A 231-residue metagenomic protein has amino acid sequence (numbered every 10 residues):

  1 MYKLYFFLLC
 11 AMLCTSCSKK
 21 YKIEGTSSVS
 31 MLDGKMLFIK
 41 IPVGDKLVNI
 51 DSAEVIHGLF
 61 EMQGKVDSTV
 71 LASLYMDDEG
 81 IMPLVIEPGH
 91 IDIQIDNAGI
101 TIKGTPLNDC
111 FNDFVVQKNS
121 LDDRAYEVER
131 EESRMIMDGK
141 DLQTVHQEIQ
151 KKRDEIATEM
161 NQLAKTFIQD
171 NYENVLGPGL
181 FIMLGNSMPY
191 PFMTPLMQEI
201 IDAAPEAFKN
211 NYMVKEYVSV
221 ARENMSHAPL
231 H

Functional and structural regions predicted by a protein language model:
M1-T15: Sec-dependent bacterial lipoprotein signal peptides
C17-N161: A non-transmembrane, solvent-exposed segment enriched in polar/low-complexity residues
D109-V115, I168-V175: Soluble oligomerization/assembly scaffold segments of membrane-associated complexes
Q162-I168: A short, acidic, amphipathic alpha-helical segment used as a generic capping/interface helix at domain edges
Q169-H231: Charged, long alpha-helical assembly modules
